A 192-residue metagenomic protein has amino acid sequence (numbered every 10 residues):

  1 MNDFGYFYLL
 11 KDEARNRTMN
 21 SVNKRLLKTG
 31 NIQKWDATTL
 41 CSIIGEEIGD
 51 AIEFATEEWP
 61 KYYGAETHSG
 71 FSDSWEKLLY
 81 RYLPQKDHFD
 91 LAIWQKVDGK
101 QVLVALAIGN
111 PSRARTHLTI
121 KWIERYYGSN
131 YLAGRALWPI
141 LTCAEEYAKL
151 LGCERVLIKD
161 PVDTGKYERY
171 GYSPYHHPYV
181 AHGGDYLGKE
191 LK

Functional and structural regions predicted by a protein language model:
M1-Y131, E146-K159, T164, Y170 (+1 more regions): Non-catalytic substrate-recognition and accessory regions of acyl/acetyltransferase enzymes
Y131-C143: Conserved acetyl-CoA pyrophosphate-binding loop and the N-cap/start of the following alpha-helix in GNAT-like
